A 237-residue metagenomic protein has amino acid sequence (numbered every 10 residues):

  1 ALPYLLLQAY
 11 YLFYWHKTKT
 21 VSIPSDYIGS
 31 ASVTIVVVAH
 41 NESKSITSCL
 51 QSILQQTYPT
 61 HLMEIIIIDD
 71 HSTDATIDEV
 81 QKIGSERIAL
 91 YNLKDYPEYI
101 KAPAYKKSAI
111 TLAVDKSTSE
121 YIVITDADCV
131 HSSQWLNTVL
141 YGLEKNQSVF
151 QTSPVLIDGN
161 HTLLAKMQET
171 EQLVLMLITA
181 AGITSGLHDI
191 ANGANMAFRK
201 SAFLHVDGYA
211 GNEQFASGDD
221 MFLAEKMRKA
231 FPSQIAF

Functional and structural regions predicted by a protein language model:
A1-Y27, E169: N-terminal membrane-anchoring/stem segments of glycan-assembly enzymes
A31-T34, E64, F222: Cell-envelope/extracellular polymer assembly enzymes that use nucleotide-activated donors
K44-S48, L62, D74-K82, Q134: Acidic helix N-cap motif at the loop->helix transition within catalytic regions of sugar-transfer enzymes
S52-L62: Short, acidic, metal-binding catalytic loop of nucleotide-sugar glycosyltransferases
D69-D78, D95-P97, C129: A conserved acidic beta->alpha catalytic loop
A75, A127-G142: Acidic donor-binding/catalytic loop of UDP-sugar-dependent glycosyltransferases, especially processive GT2
Y91-D115, T138-A210: Long helical/loop segments within the catalytic core of UDP-sugar-dependent glycosyltransferases, especially the large
I122: Short aromatic/hydrophobic "clamp" motif used to bind/position activated sugar donors
